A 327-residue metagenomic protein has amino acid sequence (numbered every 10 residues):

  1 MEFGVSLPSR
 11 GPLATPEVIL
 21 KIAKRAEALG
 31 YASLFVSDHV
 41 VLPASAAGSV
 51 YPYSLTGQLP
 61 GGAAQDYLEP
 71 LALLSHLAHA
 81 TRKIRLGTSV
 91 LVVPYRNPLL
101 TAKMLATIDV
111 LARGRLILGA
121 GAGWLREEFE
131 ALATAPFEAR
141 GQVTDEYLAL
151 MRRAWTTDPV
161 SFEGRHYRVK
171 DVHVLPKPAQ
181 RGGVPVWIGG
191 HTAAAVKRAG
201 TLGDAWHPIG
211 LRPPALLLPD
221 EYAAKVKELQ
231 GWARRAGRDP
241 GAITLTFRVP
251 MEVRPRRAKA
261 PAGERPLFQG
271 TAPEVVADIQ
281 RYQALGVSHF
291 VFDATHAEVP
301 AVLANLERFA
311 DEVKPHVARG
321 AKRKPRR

Functional and structural regions predicted by a protein language model:
M1-R327: Active-site-adjacent structural elements that line small-molecule/cofactor binding pockets in enzymes
